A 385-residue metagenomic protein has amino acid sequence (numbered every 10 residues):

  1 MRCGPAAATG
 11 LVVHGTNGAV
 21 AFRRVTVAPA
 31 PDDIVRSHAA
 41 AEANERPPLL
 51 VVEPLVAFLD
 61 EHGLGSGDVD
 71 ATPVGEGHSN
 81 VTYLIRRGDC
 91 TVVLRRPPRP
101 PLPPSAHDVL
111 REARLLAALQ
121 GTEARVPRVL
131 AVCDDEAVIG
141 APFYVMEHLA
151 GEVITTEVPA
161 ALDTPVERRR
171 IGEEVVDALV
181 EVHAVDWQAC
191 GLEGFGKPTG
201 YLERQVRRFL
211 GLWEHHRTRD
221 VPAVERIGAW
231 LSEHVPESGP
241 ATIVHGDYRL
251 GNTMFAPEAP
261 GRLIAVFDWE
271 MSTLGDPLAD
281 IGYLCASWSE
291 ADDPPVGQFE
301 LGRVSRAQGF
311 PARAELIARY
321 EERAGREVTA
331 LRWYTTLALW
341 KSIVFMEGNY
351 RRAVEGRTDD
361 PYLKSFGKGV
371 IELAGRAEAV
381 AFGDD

Functional and structural regions predicted by a protein language model:
P29-L64: Juxta-kinase regulatory segment immediately upstream of eukaryotic protein kinase catalytic domains
V69-R226, W230-I243, E258-G261: ATP-binding pocket architecture of kinase catalytic cores
G196-K197, R326-A338: All-alpha amphipathic helical-bundle segments outside canonical DNA-binding/catalytic cores that form hydrophobic
I243-H245, L250: Catalytic-loop of the protein kinase fold
F267-S272: Activation of the activation-loop gatekeeper triad in protein kinase-fold domains
A279-A324, A338-E355: Active-site activation/catalytic loop segments of kinase-like enzymes and analogous catalytic loops in related
